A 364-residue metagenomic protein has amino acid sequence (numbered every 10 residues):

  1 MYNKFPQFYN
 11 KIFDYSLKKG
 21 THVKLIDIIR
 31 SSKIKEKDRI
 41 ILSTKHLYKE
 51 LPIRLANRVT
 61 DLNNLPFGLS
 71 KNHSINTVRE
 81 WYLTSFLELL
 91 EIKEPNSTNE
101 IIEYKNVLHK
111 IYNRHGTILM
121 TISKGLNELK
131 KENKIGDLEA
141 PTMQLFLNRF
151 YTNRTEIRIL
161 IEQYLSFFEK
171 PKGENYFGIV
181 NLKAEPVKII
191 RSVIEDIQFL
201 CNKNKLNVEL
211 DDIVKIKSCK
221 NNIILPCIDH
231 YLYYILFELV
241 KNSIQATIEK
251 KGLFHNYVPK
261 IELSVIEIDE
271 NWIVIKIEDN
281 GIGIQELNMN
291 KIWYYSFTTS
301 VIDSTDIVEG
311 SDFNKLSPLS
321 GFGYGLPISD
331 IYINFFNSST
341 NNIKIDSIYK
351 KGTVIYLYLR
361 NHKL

Functional and structural regions predicted by a protein language model:
Y2-L210, V214, D229, Y233: Signal-transmission coiled-coils
D196, L200, I228-Y257, E267 (+1 more regions): Conserved ATP-binding N-box helix of the HATPase_c
Y257-I275: Short beta-strand-loop-beta element adjacent to the nucleotide/active-site pocket used for signaling
I261, K351-L359: Hydrophobic core positions in the C-terminal catalytic ATP-binding module
D279: Acidic ATP/Mg2+-coordinating residue in the GHKL
I284-D312: Short conserved segment of the HATPase_c
F313-S317, N337-K350: Glycine-rich ATP-binding loops of the HATPase_c
G321-Y324, I328-T340: Conserved glycine-/histidine-rich ATP-lid loop and adjacent helix of the Bergerat-fold HATPase_c
